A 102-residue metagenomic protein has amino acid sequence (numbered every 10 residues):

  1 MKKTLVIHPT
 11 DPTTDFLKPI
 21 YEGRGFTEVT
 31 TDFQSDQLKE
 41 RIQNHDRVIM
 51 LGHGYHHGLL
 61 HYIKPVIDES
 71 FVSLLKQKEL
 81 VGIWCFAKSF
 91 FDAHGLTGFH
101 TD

Functional and structural regions predicted by a protein language model:
M1-I49, V81-G82, A87: A domain-level signal for caspase-like cysteine endopeptidase catalytic cores and their zymogen-processing architecture
R47-D102: Catalytic cores of nucleophile-dependent amide-cleaving enzymes
